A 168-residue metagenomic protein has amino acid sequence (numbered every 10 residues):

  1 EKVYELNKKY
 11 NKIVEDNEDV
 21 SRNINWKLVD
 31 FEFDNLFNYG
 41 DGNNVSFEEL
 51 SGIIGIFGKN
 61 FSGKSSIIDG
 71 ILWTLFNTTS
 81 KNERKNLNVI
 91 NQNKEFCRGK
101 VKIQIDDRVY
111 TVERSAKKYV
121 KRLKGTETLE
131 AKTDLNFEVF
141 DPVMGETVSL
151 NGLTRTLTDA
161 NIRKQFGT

Functional and structural regions predicted by a protein language model:
E1-T156, A160, K164-G167: Extreme N-terminal "head/tail" segments of very large remodeling/mechanoenzyme assemblies
